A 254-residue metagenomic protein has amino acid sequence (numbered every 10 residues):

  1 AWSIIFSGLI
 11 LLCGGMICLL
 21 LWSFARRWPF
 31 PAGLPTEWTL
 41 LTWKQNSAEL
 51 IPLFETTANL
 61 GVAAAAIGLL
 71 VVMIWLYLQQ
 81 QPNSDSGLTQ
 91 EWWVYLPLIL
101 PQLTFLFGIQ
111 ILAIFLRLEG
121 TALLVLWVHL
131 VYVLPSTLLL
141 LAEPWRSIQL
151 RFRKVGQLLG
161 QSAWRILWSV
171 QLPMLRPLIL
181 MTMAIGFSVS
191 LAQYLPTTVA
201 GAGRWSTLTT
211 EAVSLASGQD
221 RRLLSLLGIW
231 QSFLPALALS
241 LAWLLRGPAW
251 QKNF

Functional and structural regions predicted by a protein language model:
W2-W28, K44-R146, V170, M174 (+4 more regions): Membrane-water interface segments at the C-terminal ends of transmembrane alpha-helices in multi-pass inner-membrane
G33-N46, G203-S217: Short hydrophobic, aromatic-rich alpha-helical segments embedded in or entering the lipid bilayer of multi-pass
T36, P144-K154, A163, R176 (+2 more regions): Transmembrane helix boundary and interhelical loop/hinge segments in multi-pass membrane proteins
P82, K154-L175: Short helix-to-coil transition segments within interhelical loops that connect adjacent transmembrane helices
T104, R165-I166, T207: Residues in the helix-turn-helix
L158, G203-S206, W230: Active/binding-pocket-proximal capping segment
P248-F254: Short, charged juxtamembrane terminal tails flanking transmembrane helices
